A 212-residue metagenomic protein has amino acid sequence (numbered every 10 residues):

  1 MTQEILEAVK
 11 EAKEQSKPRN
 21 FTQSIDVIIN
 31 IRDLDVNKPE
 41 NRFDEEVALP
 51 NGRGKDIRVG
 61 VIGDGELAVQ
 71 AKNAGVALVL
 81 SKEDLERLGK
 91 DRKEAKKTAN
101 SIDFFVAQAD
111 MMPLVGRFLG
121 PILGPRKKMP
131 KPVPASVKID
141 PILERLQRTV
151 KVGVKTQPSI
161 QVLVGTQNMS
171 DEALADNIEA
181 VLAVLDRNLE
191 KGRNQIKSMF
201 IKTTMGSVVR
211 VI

Functional and structural regions predicted by a protein language model:
M1: OB-fold/S1-family RNA-binding modules
A8, A71, G124, I201: Residue-level signature of catalytic and energy-coupling elements of molecular machines, predominantly ATP/GTP-dependent
Q15-V69, K90-R92: Translation machinery proteins
N20-I25, N188-M199: Flexible, glycine/charged-enriched surface loops at secondary-structure junctions
S24, N30-R32, D64-E66, E83-L85 (+3 more regions): Short, ordered loop/turn segments at secondary-structure junctions
R58-G63, L78-V79, F105: Short, hydrophobic beta-strand segments that form beta-sheet elements in well-ordered domains
K82-E179, A183: Long, charge-patterned amphipathic alpha-helical coiled-coil/hairpin "stalk" segments used as oligomerization
F200-I212: C-terminal edge-of-domain segments
